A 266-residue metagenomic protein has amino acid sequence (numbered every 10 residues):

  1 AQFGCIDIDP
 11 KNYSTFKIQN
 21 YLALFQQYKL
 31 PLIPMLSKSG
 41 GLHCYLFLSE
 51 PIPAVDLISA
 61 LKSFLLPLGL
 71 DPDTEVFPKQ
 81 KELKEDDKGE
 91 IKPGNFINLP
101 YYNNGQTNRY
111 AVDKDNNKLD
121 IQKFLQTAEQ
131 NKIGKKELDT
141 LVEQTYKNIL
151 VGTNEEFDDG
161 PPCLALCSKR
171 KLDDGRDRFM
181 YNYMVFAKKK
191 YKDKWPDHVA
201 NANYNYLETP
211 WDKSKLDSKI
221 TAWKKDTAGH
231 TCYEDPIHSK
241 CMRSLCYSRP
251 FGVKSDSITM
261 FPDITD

Functional and structural regions predicted by a protein language model:
A1-A23, Q27-Y28, K81, E85-K92: SsDNA-processing nucleotidyl-transfer enzymes
C5-K11, I58, S63, P100: Active-site ExK catalytic segment of metal-dependent nucleases
K11, G41-L57, N95, N103-T107 (+2 more regions): Modules that initiate DNA replication and primer synthesis
Y21, L57-L65, V199: Short amphipathic alpha-helices in soluble, non-transmembrane regions that often serve as interface/regulatory elements
L24-L32, A165-L172: Short amphipathic beta-strand starts and helix->beta connectors
K29, K62-D71, N205-L207: A common structural junction motif
L32-S39, E75-K81: Short beta-strand
P72-L119: C-terminal polymerase-core module
